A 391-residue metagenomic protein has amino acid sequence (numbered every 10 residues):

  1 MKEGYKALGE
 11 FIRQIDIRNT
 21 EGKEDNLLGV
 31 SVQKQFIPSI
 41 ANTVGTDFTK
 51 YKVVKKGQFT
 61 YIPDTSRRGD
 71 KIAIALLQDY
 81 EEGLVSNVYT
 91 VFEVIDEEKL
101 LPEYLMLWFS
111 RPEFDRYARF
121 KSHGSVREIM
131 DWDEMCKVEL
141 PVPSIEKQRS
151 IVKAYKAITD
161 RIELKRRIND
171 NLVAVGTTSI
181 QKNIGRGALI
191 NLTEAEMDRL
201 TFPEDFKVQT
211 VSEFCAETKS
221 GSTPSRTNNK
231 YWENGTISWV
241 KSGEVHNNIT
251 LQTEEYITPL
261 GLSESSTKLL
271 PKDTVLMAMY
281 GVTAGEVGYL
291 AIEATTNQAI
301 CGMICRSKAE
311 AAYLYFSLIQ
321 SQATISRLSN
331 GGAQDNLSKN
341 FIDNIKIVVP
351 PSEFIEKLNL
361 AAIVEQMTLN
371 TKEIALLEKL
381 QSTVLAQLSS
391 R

Functional and structural regions predicted by a protein language model:
M1-N19, P141-S222, V348-K357, A361-R391: Non-catalytic DNA-recognition/assembly elements of restriction-modification systems
G4-Y61, A73, E196, Q209-K230 (+3 more regions): Sequence-specific dsDNA recognition surfaces
K56, T60-S110, K241-S242, E254 (+3 more regions): A short beta-sheet element
G83-V88, H123-V152, A294-C301, G332-F354: A short glycine-rich beta-alpha junction/loop motif
M106-F120, E139-P141: Well-ordered mid-protein domain cores that form the structural environment of catalytic cofactors
E113, T159, I319-Q322, S326: Short amphipathic alpha-helical signal-transduction/dimerization elements
H123-G124, N183, V245, G281-T283 (+1 more regions): Short glycine-enriched loops at secondary-structure junctions
V287-G288, A311-Y313, I325-R327, F354-L358 (+1 more regions): Extended hydrophobic-aromatic, low-complexity segments
